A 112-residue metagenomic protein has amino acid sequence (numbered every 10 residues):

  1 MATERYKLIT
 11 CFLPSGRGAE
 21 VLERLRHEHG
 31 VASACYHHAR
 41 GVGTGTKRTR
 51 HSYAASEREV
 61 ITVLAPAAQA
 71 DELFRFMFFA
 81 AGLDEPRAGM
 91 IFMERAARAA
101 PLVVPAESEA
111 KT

Functional and structural regions predicted by a protein language model:
M1-T112: Positively charged, small/polar-rich N-terminal and surface patches that mediate targeting and assembly and bind
